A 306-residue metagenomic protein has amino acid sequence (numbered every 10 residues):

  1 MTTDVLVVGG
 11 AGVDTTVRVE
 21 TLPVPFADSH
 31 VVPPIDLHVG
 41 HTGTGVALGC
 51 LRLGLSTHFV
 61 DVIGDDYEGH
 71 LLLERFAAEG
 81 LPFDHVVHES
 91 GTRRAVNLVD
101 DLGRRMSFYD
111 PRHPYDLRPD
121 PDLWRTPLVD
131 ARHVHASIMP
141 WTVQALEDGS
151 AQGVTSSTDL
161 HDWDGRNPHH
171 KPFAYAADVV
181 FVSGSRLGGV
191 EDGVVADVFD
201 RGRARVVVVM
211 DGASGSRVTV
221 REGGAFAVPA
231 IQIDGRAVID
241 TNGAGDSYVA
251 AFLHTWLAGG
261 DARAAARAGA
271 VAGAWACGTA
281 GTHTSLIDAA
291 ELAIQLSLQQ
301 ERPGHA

Functional and structural regions predicted by a protein language model:
M1-L6, V31, V195-A306: Conserved phosphate-binding/catalytic region of the ribokinase-like
M1-V13, H58, L73-V87, V99-A227 (+1 more regions): Ribokinase/PfkB-type carbohydrate-kinase core domain
M1-V60, A306: Glycine-rich phosphate/adenosyl-contacting loop at the front of the ribokinase-like
V13, V17, R52, A77 (+6 more regions): Generic secondary-structure signature for well-ordered alpha-helical cores
G49, R75, D148, A251 (+1 more regions): Rossmann-fold NAD(P)-dependent oxidoreductase module
S90-R93: Short acidic/glycine-enriched loop/turn segments that link adjacent beta-strands
